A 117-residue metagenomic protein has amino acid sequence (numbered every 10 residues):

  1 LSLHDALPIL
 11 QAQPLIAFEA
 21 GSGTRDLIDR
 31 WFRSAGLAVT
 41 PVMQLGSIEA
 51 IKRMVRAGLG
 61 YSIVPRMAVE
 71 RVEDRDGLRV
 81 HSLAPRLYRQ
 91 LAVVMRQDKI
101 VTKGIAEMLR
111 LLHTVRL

Functional and structural regions predicted by a protein language model:
L1-L7: Short, small-residue-biased leader/transition segments that mark boundaries at the very start of proteins
P8-I9, W31, R53, R71: Well-formed, non-transmembrane alpha-helical positions, independent of function
Q11-Q13, S34-G36, R56, D74-G77: Acidic, glycine-centered active-site loop in nucleotide-sugar glycosyltransferases
P14-A35, V101-L109: Secondary-structure junction motif
F18, A38-G46: Short beta-strand-to-loop elements that line the ligand-binding cleft of bilobed periplasmic-binding protein-like
R25, S47-I48: Conserved glycosyltransferase catalytic-site signature
E49-Q97, E107: Beta-alpha-beta core module
V94-L117: Extended ligand-binding regions for polar small-molecule ligands
